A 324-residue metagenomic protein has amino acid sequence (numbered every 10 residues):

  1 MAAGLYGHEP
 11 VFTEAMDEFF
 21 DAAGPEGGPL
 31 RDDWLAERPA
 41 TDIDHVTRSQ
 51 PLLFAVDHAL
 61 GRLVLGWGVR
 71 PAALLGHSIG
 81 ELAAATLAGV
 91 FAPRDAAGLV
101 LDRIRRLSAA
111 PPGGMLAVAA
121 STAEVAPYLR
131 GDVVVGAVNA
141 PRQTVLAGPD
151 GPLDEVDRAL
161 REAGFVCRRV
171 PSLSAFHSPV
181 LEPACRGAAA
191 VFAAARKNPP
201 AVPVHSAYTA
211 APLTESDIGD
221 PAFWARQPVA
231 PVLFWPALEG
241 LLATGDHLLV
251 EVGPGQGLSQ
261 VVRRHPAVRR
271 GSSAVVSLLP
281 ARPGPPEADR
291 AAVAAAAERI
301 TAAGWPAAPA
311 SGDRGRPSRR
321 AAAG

Functional and structural regions predicted by a protein language model:
M1-Y128, V166-A175, L248-V261, A267 (+2 more regions): FabD-like malonyl-/acyl-CoA
D44, G68-L74, S108-P111, A126-A140 (+7 more regions): Flexible, low-complexity linker/loop segments at domain and module junctions
D57, W224-A225, A281-G324: Non-catalytic peripheral regions of patatin-like phospholipases
G113-M115, P141-Q143, P221: Short, solvent-exposed beta-strand edge segments and adjacent coil->beta transition regions
A117, F165-V252, Q260, R290-V293 (+1 more regions): Acyltransferase
A119-T122, A126, V133-V135, R142-Q143 (+2 more regions): Phosphate/diphosphate-binding loops
T122, G148-L153: Helix N-cap motif at beta-to-alpha junctions
